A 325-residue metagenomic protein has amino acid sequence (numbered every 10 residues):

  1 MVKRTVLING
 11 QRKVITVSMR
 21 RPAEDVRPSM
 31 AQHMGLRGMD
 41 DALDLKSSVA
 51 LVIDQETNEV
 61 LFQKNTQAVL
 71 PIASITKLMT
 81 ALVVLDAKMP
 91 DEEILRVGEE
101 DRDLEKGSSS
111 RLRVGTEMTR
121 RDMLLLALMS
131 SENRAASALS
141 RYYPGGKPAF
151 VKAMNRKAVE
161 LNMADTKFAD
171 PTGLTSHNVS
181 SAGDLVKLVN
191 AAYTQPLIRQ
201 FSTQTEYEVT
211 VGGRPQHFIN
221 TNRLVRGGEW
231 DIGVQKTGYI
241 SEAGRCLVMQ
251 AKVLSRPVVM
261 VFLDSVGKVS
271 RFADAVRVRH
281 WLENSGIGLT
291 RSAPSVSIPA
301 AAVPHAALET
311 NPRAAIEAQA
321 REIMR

Functional and structural regions predicted by a protein language model:
M1-E24, A300, A306-N311, E317-A318 (+1 more regions): Polycationic, low-complexity disordered segments in secreted or periplasmic proteins
V2-R4, I8-R12, S18-G183, K187-P196 (+1 more regions): Active-site-adjacent loops and short helices of periplasmic peptidoglycan-processing enzymes
M163-K167, G173-R325: Domain-terminus/edge residues, biased toward the C-terminal soluble/receptor-binding domains of extracytoplasmic
